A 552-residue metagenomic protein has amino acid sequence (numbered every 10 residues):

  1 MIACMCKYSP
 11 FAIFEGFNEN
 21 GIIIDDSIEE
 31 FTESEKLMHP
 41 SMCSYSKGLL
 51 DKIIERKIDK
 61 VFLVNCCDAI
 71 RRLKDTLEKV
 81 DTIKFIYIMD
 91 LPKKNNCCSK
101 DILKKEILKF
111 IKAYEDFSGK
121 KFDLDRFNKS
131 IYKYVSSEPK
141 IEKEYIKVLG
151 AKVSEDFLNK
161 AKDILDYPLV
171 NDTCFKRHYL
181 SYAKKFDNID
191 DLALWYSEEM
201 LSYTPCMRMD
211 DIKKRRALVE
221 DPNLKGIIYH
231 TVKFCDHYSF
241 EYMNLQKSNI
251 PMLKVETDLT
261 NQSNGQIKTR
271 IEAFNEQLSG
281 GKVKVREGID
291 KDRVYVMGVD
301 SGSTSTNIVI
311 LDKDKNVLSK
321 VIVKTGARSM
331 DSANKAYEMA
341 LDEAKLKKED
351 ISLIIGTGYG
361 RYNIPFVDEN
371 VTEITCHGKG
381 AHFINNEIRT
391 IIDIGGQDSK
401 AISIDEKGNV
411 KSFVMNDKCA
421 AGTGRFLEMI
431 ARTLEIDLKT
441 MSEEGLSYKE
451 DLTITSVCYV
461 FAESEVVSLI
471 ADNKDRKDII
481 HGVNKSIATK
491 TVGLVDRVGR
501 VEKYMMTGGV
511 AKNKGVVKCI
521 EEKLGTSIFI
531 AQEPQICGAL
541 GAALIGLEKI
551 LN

Functional and structural regions predicted by a protein language model:
M1-V296, D314-N316, G326, C419-F426 (+1 more regions): An N-terminal assembly and electron-transfer interface module characteristic of large anaerobic redox and radical
I250-D258, E373-I374, E521-L540: Conserved phosphate-binding/catalytic loops in two-lobed NTP-binding clefts
T269, L427, A531-N552: Glycine-rich phosphate-binding/hydrolytic loop that grips phosphoryl groups
I289-D314, I388-D405: Gly/Thr-rich phosphate-binding beta-strand-loop-beta motif of the actin/hexokinase/Hsp70
V299-D331, M339, F413-K418: Short glycine-rich, Thr/Ser-proximal phosphate-binding strand/loop in the N-terminal lobe of ATP-dependent enzymes
T325-M330, E406-K407, K411-L446, E450 (+1 more regions): Glycine-rich phosphate-binding loop plus the immediately following alpha-helix
Y359-G360, R500-K523, P534-G538: Glycine-rich phosphate-binding loops at beta-strand->alpha-helix junctions
A462-V495, Q535: Adenine-nucleotide phosphate-binding core of ATP-dependent small-molecule kinases
